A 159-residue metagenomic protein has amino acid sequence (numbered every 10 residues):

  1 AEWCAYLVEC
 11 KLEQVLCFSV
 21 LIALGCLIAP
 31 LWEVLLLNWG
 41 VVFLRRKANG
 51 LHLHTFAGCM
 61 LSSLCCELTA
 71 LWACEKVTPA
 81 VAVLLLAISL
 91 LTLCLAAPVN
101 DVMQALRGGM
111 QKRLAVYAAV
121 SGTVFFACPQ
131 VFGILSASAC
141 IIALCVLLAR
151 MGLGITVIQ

Functional and structural regions predicted by a protein language model:
A1-E33: Hydrophobic transmembrane alpha-helices
Q14-L24, W39-R45, S63-L71, V116-F125: Hydrophobic, membrane-inserted alpha-helices
G25-V34, C74-A80, F126-I134: Transmembrane helix interruption/hinge and helix-loop junction motifs
L31-V42, A82-L91, G133-L144: Hydrophobic core segments of alpha-helical transmembrane domains in multi-pass membrane proteins
G40-H52, C94-Q104, V146-I155: C-terminal ends of transmembrane helices
H54-C65, V81-L86, A105-A115: Cytoplasmic-side transmembrane-helix entry/capping segments in multi-pass membrane proteins
L68, W72, V83-A97, A115-A127 (+1 more regions): Hydrophobic core of alpha-helical transmembrane segments in multi-pass integral membrane proteins
F126-Q159: Alpha-helical transmembrane segments and their cytosolic interface
